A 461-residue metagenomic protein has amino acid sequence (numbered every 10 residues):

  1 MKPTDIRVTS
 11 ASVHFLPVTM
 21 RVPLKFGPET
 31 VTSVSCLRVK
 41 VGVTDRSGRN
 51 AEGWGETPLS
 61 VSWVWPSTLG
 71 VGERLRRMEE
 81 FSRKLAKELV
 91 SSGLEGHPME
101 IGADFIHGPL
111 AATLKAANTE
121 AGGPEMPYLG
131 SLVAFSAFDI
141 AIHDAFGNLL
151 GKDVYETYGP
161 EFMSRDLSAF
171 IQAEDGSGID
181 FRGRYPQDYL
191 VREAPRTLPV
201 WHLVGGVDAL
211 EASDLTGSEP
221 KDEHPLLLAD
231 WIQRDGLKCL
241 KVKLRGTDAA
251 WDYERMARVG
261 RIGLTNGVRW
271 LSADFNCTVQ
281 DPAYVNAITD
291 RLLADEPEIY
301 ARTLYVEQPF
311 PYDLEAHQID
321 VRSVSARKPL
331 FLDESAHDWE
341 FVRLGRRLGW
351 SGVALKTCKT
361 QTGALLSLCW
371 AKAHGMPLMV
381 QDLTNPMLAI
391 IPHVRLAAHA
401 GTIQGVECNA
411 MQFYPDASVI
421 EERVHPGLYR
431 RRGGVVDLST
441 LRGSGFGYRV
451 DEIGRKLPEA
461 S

Functional and structural regions predicted by a protein language model:
M1-G42: Short, Gly/Pro- and small/polar-rich lid/capping loops
F26, E56-V64, L203-V207: Glycine-rich phosphate/pyrophosphate-binding beta-alpha loops
T30-S33, L190-A194, Q233, R322-V324 (+2 more regions): Solvent-exposed alpha-helices and their adjacent loops that cap or buttress functional pockets in soluble metabolic
C36-L59: N-terminal glycine-rich anion-binding loops that anchor highly charged ligand groups
A51-S164: Metal- or metallocofactor-binding catalytic centers and their adjacent structured scaffolds across diverse enzyme
N118-A287, T303-P311: Active-site-facing alpha/beta catalytic cores
Q233-T384, L388-I391: Catalytic core of soluble alpha/beta enzymes
F310, L383-S461: Flexible C-terminal active-site loop/helix
